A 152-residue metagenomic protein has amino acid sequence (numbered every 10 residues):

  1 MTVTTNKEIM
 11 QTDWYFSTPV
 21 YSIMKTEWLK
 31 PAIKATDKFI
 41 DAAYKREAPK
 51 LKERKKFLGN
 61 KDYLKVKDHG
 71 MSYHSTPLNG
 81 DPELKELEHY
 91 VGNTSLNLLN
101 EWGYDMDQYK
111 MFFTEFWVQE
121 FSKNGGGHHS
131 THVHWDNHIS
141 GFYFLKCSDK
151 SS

Functional and structural regions predicted by a protein language model:
T2-Y104: Non-heme Fe(II)/2-oxoglutarate
T12-W14, Y109, H132: Sterically constrained small-residue positions within well-ordered secondary structures of folded domains
S17-P19, F112, N137-I139: Residues at beta-strand starts and edge strands
H69, F116-Q119: Beta-propeller and closely related beta-sheet repeat lectin domains
L78-P82, W102-M106, G126-T131, Y143: Short helix-to-loop capping/linker segments positioned immediately adjacent to catalytic or ligand/cofactor-binding
D105-F116: A short coil-to-beta-strand element that immediately follows conserved catalytic motifs
V118-S152: Catalytic core of non-heme Fe(II) oxygenases with the double-stranded beta-helix
